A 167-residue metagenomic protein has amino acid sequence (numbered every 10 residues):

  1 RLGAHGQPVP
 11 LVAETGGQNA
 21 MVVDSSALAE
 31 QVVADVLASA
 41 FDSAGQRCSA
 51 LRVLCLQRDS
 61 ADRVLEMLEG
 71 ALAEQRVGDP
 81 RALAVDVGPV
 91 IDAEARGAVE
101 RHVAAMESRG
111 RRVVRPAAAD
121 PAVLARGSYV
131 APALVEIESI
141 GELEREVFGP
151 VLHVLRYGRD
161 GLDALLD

Functional and structural regions predicted by a protein language model:
R1-I140, R156-L166: ALDH superfamily catalytic-core signature
G141-R145: Cytochrome P450 core scaffold surrounding the K-helix E-X-X-R motif and the conserved "meander" helix-loop region
P150: Glycine-rich nucleotide-phosphate-binding loops and adjacent flexible coil segments
